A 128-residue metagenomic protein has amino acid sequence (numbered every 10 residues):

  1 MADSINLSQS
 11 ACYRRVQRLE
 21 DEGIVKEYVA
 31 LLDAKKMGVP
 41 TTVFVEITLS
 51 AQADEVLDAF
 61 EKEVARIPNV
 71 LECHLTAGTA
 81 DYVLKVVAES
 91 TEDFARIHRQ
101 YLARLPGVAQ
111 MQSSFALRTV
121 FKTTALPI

Functional and structural regions predicted by a protein language model:
M1-I128: A compositional/biophysical signature of low hydrophobicity enriched in polar/charged and small residues
